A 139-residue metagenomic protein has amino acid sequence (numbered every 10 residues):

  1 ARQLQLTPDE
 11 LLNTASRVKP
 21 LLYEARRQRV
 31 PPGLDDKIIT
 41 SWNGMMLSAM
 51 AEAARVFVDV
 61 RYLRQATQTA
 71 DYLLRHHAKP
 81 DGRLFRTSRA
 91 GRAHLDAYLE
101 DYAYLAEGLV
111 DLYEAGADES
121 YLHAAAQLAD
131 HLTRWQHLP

Functional and structural regions predicted by a protein language model:
A1-P139: Glycan-recognition and catalytic cores of secretory/periplasmic carbohydrate-active enzymes
